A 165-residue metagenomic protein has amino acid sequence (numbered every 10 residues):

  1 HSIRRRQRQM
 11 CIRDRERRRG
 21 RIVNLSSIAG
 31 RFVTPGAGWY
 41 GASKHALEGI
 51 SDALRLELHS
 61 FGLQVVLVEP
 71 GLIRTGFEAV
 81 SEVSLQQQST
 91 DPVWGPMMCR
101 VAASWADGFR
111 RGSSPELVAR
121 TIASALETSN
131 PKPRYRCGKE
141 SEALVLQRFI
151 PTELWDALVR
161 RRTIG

Functional and structural regions predicted by a protein language model:
H1-R8, I12-D14: Single conserved hydrophobic/aromatic residue that forms the stacking wall/gate of nucleotide- or nucleobase-binding
D14-R17, H59: Helix-to-beta-strand junctions that scaffold the AdoMet/dcAdoMet cofactor pocket in Class I SAM-dependent enzymes
S27: Residue(s) in the substrate-gating loop at a strand-loop-helix junction that position the organic substrate next
F32-G38: Active-site loop immediately N-terminal to the catalytic Tyr-X3-Lys motif of short-chain dehydrogenase/reductase
S43: Active-site helix of classical SDR
A46, I50-L58, V68: Hydrophobic alpha-helix immediately C-terminal to the catalytic Tyr-X-X-X-Lys motif of short-chain
S60-F109: C-terminal beta-strand-loop-alpha-helix "lid" module of Rossmann-like NAD(P)-dependent dehydrogenases
V65, A103-F149: Core catalytic loop region at the nicotinamide-binding pocket of NAD(P)H-dependent oxidoreductases
